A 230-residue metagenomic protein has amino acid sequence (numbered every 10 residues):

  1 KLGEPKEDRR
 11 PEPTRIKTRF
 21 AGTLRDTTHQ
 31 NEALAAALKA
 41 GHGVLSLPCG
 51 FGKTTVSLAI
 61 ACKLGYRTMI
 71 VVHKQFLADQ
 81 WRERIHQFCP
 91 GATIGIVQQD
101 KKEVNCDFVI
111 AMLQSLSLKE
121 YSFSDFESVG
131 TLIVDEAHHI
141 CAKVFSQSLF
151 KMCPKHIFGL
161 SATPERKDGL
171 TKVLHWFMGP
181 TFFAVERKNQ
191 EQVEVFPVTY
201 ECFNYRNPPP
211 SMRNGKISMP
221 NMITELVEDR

Functional and structural regions predicted by a protein language model:
K1-L2: Charged, low-complexity intrinsically disordered regions
K6-S46: Conserved pre-motif I regulatory segment
K39-L64, M69: Walker A/P-loop
C49-F51, M112, S161: Conserved phosphate-coupling serine/threonine residues in phosphotransfer and NTP-handling enzymes
T68-V71, Q75-K101: Conserved helix-turn-beta segment of the N-terminal RecA-like "Helicase ATP-binding" lobe in SF1/SF2 helicases
Q98-T131, C141-Q147: Conserved helix/coil segment N-terminal to the catalytic DExD/H
G130-T131, H138-Y200: Post-DEXD/H (motif II) to motif III coupling segment of the RecA-like Helicase ATP-binding lobe
A184-R230: Conserved interdomain linker/interface between the two RecA-like ATPase lobes of SF2 helicase motors
